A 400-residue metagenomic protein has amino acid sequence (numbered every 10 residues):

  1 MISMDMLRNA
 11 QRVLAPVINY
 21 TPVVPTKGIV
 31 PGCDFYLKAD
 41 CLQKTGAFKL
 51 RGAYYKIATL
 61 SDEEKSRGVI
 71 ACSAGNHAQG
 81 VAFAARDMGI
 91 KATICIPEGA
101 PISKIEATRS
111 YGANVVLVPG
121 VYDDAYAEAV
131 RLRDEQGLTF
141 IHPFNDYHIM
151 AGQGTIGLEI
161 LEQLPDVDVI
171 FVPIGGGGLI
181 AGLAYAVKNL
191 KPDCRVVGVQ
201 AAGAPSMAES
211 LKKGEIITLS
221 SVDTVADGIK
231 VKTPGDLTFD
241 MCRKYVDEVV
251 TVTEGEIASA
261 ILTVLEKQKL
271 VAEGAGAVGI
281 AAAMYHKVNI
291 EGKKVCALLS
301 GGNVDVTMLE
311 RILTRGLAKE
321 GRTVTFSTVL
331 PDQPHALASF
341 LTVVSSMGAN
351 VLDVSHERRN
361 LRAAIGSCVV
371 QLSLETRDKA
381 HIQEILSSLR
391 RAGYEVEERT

Functional and structural regions predicted by a protein language model:
M1-T400: PLP-dependent amino-acid enzyme catalytic core
